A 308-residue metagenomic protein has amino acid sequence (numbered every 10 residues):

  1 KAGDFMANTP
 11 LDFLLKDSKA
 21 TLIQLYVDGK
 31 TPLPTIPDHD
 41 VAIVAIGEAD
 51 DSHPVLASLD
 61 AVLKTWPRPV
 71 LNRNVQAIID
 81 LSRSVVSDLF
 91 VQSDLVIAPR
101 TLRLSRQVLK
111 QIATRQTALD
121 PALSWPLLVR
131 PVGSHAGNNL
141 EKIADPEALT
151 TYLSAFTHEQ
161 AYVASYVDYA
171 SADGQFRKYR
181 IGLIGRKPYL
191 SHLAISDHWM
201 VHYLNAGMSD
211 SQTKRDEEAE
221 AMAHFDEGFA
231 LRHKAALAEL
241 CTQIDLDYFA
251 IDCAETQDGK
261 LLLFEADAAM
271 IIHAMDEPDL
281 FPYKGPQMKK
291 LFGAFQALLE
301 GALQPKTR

Functional and structural regions predicted by a protein language model:
G3-K110: Conserved N-proximal alpha/beta basic substrate-recognition cap immediately N-terminal to, or forming the N-lobe
K30, Y166-S171, C253-A254: Short, solvent-exposed loop/turn elements at beta->coil junctions and helix N-caps that rim active or binding pockets
H39, V75-R177, M208, L231 (+2 more regions): Active-site nucleotide/adenylate-binding loops and adjacent lid/helix of ATP-dependent enzymes
G47-D50, V132-S134, A269: Short glycine-rich anion-binding loops that position phosphate/pyrophosphate groups of nucleotides and phosphorylated
L127, Y189-L190, F249, L262-E265: Protein kinase-like catalytic core scaffold
E141-A236, L240: Phosphate-binding site of ATP-dependent enzymes
T242-L246, E255-R308: C-terminal active-site "lid" helix and adjoining low-complexity regulatory extension at the edge of ATP-using catalytic
